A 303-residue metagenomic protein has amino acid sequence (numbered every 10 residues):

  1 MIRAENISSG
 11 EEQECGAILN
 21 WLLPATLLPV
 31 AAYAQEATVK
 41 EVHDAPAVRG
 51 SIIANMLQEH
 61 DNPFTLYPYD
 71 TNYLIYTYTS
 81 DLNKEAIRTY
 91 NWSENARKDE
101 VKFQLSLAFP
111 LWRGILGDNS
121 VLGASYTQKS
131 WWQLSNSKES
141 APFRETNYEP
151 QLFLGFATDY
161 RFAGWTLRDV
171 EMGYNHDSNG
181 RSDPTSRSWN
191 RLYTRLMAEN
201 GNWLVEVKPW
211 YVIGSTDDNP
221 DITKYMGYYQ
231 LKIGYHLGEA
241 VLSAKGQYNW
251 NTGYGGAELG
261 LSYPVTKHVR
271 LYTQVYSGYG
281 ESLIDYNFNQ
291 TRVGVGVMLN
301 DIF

Functional and structural regions predicted by a protein language model:
M1-L57, F303: Cleavable N-terminal export/targeting peptides
A37-L116, Q133-N136: Solvent-exposed N-terminal domain segments of exported/luminal and surface proteins
S80-Y90, R97-K98, W112-Y235, G246 (+3 more regions): Outer-membrane pore/translocation modules
E239-V269: Glycine/small-residue-rich hydrophobic helix-like segments
Y263-L283: Long amphipathic alpha-helical scaffold regions
N289-F303: Outer-membrane beta-barrel "beta-signal"
